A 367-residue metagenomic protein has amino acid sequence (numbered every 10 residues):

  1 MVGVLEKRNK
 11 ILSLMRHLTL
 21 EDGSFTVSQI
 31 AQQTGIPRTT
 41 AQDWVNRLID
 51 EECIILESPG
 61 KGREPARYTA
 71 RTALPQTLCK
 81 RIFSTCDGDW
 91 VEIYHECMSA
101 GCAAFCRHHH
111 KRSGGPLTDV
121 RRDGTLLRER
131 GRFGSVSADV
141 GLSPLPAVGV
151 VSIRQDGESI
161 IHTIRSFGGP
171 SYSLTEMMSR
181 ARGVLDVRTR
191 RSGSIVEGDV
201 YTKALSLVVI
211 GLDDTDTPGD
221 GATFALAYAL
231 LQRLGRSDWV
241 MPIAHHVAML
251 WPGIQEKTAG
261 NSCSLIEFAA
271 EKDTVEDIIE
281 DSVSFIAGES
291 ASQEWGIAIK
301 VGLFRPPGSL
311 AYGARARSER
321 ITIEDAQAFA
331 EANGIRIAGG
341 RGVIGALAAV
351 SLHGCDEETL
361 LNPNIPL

Functional and structural regions predicted by a protein language model:
M1-M15, P37: Short alpha-helical segments that sit at the start of domains
E6, G35-D50: Short amphipathic alpha-helical interaction segments
K10-L20, L207-V209: Positively charged, polyanion-binding regions of nucleic-acid-associated proteins
E21-Q33: Short acidic, hydrophobic short linear motifs in intrinsically disordered regions
Q29, G168-E294: Long alpha-helical, hydrophobic tracts
I49-G60: A short, conserved structural fragment
G60-R71: Minor-groove-contacting beta-hairpin "wing" of winged helix-turn-helix DNA-binding domains
L78, I82-R165, S173, R180-A181 (+1 more regions): Extended, charged/glycine-rich binding lobes that contact polyanionic ligands
